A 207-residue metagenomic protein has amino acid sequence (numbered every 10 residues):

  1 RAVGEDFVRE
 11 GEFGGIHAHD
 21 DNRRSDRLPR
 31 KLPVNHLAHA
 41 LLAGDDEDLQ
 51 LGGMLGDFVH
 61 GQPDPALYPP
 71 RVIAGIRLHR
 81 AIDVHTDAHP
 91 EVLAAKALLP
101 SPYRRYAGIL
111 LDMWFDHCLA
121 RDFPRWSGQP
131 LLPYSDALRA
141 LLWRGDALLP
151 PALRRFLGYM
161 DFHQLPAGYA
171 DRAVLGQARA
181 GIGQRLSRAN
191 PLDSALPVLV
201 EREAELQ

Functional and structural regions predicted by a protein language model:
I16-H17, D21, L28-K31: Periodic, rod-like helical contexts
L32-F123, E201-Q207: An N-terminal structural lobe/cap that precedes and organizes the functional/catalytic core across diverse proteins
P63, L119-G128, R185-N190: Short helix-capping/linker segments at secondary-structure and domain boundaries
L98-F162: Active-site-proximal alpha-helical scaffolds that flank and shape metal-associated catalytic sites
P133-Q207: An amphipathic alpha-helical core segment
